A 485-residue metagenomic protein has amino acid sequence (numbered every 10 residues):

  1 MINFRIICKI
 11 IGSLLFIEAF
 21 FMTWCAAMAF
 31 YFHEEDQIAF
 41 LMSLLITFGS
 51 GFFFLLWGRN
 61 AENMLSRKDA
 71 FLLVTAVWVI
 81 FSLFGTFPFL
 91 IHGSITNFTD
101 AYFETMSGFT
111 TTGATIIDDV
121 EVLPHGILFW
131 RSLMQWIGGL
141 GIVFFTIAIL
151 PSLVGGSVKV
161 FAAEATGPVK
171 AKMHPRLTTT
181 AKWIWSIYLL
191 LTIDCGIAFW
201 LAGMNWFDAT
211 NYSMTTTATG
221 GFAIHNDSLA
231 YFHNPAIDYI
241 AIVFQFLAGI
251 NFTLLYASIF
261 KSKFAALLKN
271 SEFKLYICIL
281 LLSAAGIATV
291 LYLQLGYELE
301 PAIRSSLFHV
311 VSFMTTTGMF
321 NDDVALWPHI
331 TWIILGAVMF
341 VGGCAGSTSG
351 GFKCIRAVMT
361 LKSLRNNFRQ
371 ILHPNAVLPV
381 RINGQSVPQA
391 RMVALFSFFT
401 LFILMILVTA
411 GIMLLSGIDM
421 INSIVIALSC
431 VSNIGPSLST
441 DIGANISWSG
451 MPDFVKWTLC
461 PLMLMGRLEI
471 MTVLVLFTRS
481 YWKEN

Functional and structural regions predicted by a protein language model:
M1-N485: Membrane-proximal intracellular helices of multi-pass ion channels
